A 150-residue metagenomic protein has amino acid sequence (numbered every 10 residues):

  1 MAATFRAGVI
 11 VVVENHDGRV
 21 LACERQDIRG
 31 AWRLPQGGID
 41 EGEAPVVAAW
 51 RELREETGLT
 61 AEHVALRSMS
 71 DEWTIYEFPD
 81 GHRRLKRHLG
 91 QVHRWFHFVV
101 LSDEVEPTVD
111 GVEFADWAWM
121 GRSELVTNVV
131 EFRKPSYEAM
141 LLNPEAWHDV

Functional and structural regions predicted by a protein language model:
M1-A3, G30, T74-E77: Short, solvent-exposed loop/turn segments at secondary-structure junctions
M1-A3, R84-H88, V109: Short Gly/Pro-enriched turn/cap motifs at secondary-structure boundaries
M1-V20, G38-E41: Conserved N-terminal beta-strand and adjoining loop/helix that marks the start of the Nudix/MutT-like hydrolase domain
D17-R19, I28, E72-T74, L125: Surface-exposed, flexible loop/turn segments at secondary-structure boundaries
E24, R29-W32, H93-V150: Nudix hydrolase/Nudix homology domain
L34-S70: The catalytic Nudix box helix
S70-V105, A118: Active-site-adjacent beta-strand/loop module that shapes the phosphate/pyrophosphate-binding cleft
